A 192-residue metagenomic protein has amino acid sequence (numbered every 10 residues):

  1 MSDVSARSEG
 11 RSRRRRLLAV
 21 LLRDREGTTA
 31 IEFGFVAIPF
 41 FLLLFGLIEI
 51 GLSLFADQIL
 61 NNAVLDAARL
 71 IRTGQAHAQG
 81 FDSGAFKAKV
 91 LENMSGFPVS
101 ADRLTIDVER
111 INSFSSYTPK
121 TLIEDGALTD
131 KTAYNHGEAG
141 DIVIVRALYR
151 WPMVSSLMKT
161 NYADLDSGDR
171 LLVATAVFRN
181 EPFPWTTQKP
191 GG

Functional and structural regions predicted by a protein language model:
S2-E92: Alpha-helical assembly-interface signal, strongest on the long, hydrophobic N-terminal helix that forms
S2-R7, R69-G192: Short, conserved structural patches
